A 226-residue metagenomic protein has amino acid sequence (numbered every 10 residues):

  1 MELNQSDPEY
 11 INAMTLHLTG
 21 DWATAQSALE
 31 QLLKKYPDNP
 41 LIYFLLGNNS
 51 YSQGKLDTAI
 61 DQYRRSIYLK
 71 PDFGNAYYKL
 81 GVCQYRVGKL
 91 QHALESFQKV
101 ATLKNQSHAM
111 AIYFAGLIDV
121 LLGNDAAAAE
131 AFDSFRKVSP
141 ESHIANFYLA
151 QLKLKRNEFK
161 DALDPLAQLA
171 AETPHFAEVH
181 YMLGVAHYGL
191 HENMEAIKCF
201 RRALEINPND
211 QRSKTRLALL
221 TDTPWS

Functional and structural regions predicted by a protein language model:
Q5-L41, L45-S52: Alpha-helical segment of the N-proximal tetratricopeptide repeat
D7, L41, N75, A109-M110 (+4 more regions): Start-of-helix register in tetratricopeptide repeats
L18-T19, S52-Q53, R86-V87, L121 (+3 more regions): Register position in tetratricopeptide repeats
K35, L69, L103-K104, V138 (+2 more regions): Structural marker of alpha-solenoid helical repeat scaffolds
